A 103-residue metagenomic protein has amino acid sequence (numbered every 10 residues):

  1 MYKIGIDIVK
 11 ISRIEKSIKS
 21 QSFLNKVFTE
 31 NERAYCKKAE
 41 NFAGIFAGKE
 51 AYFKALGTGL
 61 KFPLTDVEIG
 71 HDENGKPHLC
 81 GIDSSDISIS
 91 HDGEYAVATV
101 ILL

Functional and structural regions predicted by a protein language model:
M1-L103: Core catalytic alpha/beta fold that binds nucleotide/phospho-ligands
